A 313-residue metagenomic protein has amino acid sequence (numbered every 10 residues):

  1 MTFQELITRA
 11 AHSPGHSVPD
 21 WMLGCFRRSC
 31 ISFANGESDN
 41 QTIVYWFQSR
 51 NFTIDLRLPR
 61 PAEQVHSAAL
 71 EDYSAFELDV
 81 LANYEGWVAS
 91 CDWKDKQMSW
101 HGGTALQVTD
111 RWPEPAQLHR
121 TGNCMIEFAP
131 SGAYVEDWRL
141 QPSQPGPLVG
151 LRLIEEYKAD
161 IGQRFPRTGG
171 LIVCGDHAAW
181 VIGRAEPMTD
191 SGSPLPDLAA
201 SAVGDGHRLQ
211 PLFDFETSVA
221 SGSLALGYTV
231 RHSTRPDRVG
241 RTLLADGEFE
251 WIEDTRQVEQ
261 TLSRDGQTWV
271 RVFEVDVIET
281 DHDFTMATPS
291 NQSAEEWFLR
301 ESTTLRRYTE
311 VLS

Functional and structural regions predicted by a protein language model:
M1-G86, Q97-S313: Lipid interaction determinants
